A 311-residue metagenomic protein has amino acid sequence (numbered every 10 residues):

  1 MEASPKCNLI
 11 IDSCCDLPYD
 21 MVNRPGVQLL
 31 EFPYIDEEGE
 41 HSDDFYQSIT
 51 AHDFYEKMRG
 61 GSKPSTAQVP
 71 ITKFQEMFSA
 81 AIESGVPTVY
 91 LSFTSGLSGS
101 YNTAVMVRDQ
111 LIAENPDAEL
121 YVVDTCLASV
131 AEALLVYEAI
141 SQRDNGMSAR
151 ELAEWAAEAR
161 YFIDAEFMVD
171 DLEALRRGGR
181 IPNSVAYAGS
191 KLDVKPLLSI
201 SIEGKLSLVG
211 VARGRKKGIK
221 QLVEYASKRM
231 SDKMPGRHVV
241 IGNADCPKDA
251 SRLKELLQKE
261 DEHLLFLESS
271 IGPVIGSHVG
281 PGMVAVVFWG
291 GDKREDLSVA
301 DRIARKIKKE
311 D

Functional and structural regions predicted by a protein language model:
E2-N8, C14-E38, S100, A104-D109 (+2 more regions): Mixed-charge interfacial surface used for oligomerization/domain docking and macromolecular partner engagement
N8-K73: N-terminal glycine-rich anion-binding loop in soluble enzyme alpha/beta folds
H41, F54-Y55, F74, F78 (+5 more regions): Aromatic side chains
S48-Y55, F78, E83, Q110: A short glycine/small-residue-enriched secondary-structure motif
R59-L97, N102-M106, A153: Glycine-rich phosphate- or other oxyanion-binding loops that anchor nucleotides, phosphorylated ligands
S92-T94, V123-C126: Short beta-strand->loop
